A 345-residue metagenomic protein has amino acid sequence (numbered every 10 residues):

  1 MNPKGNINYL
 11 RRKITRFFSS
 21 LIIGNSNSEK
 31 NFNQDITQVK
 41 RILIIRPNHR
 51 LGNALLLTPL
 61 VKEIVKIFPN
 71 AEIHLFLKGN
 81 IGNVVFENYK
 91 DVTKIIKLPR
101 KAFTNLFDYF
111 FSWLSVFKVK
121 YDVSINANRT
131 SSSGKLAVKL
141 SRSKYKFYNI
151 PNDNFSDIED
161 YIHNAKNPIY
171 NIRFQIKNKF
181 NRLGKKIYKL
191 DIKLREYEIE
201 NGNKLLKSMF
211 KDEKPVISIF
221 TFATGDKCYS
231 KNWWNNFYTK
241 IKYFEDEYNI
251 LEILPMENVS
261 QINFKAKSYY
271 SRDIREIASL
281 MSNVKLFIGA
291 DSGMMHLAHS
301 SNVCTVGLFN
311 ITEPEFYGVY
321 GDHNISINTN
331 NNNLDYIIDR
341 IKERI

Functional and structural regions predicted by a protein language model:
N2-G24, I162-L205, G321-I345: Leloir-type glycosyltransferase catalytic cores
N2-G5, I96-K193, E213-F220, T312-E315: Conserved nucleotide-diphosphate donor binding/catalytic pocket of glycan-assembly enzymes
G5, L75-L106: Conserved nucleotide-sugar phosphate-binding/catalytic loop shared by glycosyltransferases and other
N27-R50, I219: Nucleotide-activated donor-dependent transferases that construct or modify glycoconjugates
R41, I45-P47, K193-Q261, I311-E313: Active-site donor-nucleotide binding/catalytic segment of nucleotide-sugar enzymes
A54-V65, N80-I81, N235-Y238: Short amphipathic alpha-helix
N149, S268, H296-I345: Nucleotide-sugar donor-binding patch of glycosyltransferase catalytic domains
S230-I311: Donor-binding and catalytic core of enzymes assembling or modifying cell-surface/extracellular glycoconjugates
